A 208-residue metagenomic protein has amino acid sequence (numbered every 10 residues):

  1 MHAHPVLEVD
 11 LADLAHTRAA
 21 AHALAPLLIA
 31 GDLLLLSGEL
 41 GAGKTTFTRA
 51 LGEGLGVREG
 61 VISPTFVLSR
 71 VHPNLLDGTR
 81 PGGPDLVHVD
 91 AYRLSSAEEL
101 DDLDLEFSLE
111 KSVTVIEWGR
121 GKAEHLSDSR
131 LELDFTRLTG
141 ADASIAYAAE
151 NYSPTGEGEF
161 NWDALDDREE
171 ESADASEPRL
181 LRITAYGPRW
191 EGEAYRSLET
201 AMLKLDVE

Functional and structural regions predicted by a protein language model:
H2, L7, E106-E208: Short phosphate-coordinating micro-motif centered on Lys-Gly-acidic
H2-A23: N-terminal pre-Walker A segment at the start of P-loop NTPase domains
A25-A30: Phosphate-binding P-loop
L33-L35: Short hydrophobic/aromatic beta-strand immediately N-terminal to the Walker A/P-loop
S37-E39: P-loop (Walker A) phosphate-binding loop of NTP-binding proteins
K44: Conserved lysine of the Walker
G60-T65, R70-R120: Conserved nucleotide-sensing/catalytic segment adjacent to the nucleotide-binding pocket in NTP-handling enzymes
